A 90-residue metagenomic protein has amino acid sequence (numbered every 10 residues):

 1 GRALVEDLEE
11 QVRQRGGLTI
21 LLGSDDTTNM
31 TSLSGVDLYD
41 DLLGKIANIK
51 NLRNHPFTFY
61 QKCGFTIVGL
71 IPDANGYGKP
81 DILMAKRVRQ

Functional and structural regions predicted by a protein language model:
G1, R13, G35-D37, P80-L83: Surface-exposed beta-strand edges and their flanking turn/coil or helix-capping segments
G1-V12, L21, K62: Conserved acetyl-CoA-binding loop-helix of GNAT-fold acetyltransferases
V5-D7, Q11-R15, I71-D73, R87: Acetyl-CoA-dependent GNAT
V12-L52: Conserved GNAT acetyl-CoA-binding A-motif
D41-Q90: C-terminal "cap" of GNAT-fold acetyltransferases
